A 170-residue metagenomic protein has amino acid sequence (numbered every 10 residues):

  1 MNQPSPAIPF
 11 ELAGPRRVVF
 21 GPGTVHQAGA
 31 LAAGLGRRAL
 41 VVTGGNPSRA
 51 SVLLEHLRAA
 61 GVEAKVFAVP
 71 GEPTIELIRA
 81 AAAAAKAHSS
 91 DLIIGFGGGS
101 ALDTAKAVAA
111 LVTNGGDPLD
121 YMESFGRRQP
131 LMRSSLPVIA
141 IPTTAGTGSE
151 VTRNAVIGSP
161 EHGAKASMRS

Functional and structural regions predicted by a protein language model:
M1-L92: ATP/NTP phosphate-donor binding region
P22-G23, T43-G45, F96-G98, I141-T144 (+2 more regions): Fold-independent oxyanion-binding glycine-rich loops and adjacent beta-strand/coil segments at enzyme active sites
L53, A82, A101-N114, V151-T152: Short Gly/Thr/Asp-enriched flexible loops that form oxyanion-binding sites at enzyme active sites
R58-A59, A82-A85, L111-T113, A155-G158: Short, hinge-like loop/turn segments at secondary-structure boundaries
K65, I94, P137-I141: Hydrophobic/aromatic beta-strand patches that form the interior of the parallel beta-sheet core in alpha/beta enzyme
A87, V108, G126: N-terminal loops that bind phosphate or other acidic moieties and the adjacent beta-alpha structural core
S90-V108, T143-S149: Glycine/serine-rich anion-binding loops at beta->alpha junctions that coordinate negatively charged ligand groups
T113-S170: A glycine/threonine-rich phosphate-anchoring loop and its flanking beta-alpha core in nucleotide/phosphate-binding
